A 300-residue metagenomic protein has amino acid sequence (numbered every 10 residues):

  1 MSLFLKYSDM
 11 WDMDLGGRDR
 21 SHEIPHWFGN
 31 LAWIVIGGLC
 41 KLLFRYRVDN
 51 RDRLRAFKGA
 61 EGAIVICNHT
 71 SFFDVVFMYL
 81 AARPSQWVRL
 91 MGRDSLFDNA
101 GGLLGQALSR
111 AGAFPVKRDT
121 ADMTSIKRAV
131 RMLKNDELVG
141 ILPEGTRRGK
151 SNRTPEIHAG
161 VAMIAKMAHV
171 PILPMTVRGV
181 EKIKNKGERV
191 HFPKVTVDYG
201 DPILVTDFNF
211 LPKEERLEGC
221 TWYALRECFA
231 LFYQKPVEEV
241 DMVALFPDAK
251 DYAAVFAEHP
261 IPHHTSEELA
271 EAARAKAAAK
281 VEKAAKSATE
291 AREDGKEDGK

Functional and structural regions predicted by a protein language model:
S2-I24, T124-K300: Non-catalytic C-terminal accessory region of glycerolipid acyltransferases and related lyso-lipid remodeling enzymes
S2-N50, A100-A111: A transmembrane-helix-recognition feature enriched in membrane-embedded lipid enzymes and envelope glyco-/phospholipid
P25-H26, D94, R118-D119, K150-S151: A generic secondary-structure micro-motif detector that highlights 1-2 residue hydrophobic/ambivalent hotspots embedded
G37-H69: Helix-to-loop junction immediately C-terminal to a conserved catalytic motif
K41-L43, S85, L108-R110, M167 (+1 more regions): Short, well-ordered coil/turn elements that cap or connect secondary structure elements
V48, L90, A113-P115, I172-P174 (+1 more regions): Conserved beta-strand scaffold positions in the cores of enzyme catalytic domains, especially in NTP/NDP-utilizing
L54-R55, G105, V130, A162: Short hydrophobic/charged patches on amphipathic alpha-helices used for structural packing and interfaces
F57-T120: Catalytic core of membrane glycerolipid acyltransferases/transacylases, capturing the structured, soluble-facing
